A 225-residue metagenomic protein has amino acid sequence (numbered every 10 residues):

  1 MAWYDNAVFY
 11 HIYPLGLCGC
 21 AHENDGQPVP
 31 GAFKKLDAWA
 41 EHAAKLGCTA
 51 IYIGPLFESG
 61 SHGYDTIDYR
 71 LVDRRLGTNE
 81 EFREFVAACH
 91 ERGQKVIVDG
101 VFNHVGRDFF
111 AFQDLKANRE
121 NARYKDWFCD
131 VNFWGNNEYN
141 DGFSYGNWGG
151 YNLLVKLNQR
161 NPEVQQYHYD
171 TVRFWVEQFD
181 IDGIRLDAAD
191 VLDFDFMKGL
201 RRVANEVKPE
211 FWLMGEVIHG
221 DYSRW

Functional and structural regions predicted by a protein language model:
A2-F9, Y13-K34, A38-T49, L56-R173 (+4 more regions): Substrate-binding/active-site clefts of carbohydrate-active enzymes
R74-L76, A189-D195, G220-Y222: Acidic-and-aromatic substrate-binding clefts and catalytic sites of carbohydrate-active enzymes
I97, G183-A189, M214: Short catalytic-loop micro-motif centered on adjacent basic/acidic residues
V101-N103, D187-V191, I218: Catalytic metal-binding/acid-base residues of hydrolase active sites
W212-I218: A generic structural motif
